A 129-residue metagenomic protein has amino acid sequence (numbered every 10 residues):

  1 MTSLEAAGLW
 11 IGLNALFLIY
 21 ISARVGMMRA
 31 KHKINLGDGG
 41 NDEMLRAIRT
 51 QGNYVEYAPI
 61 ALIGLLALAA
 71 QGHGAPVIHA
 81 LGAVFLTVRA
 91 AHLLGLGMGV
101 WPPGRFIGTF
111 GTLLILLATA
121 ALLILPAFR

Functional and structural regions predicted by a protein language model:
T2-E5, E43, A47-T50, H73-P76 (+1 more regions): Juxtamembrane loop-transmembrane helix junctions in multi-pass integral membrane proteins, especially the extracellular
S3-Y20: Alpha-helical transmembrane segments
W10, I48-Q51, L81-V84, G108-G111: Physicochemical signature of membrane-embedded alpha-helices that form the seven-helix bundle of GPCRs, emphasizing
A15, Y20-I21, G26-M28, A70-V77 (+2 more regions): Membrane-embedded alpha-helical bundles that constitute the cytochrome b-like, heme-associated redox core of multi-pass
A23-R49: Cytosolic, membrane-interface loops and tails of multi-pass inner-membrane proteins
N53-L65, L116: Core segments of transmembrane alpha-helices that mediate helix-helix packing or line hydrophobic substrate/ligand
A91-L117: Interfacial loop-to-transmembrane junctions
A121-R129: Juxtamembrane boundary at the C-terminal end of a transmembrane helix
